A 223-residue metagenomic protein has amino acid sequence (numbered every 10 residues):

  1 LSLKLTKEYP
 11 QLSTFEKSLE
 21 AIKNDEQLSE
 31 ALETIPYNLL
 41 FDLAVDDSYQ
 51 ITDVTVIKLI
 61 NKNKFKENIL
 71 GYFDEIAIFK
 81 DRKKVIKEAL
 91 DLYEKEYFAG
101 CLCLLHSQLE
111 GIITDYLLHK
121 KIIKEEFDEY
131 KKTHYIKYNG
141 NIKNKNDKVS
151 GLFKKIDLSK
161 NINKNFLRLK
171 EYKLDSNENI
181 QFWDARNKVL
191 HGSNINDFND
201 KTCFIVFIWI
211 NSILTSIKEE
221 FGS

Functional and structural regions predicted by a protein language model:
L1-Y72: Internal, Lys/Arg-enriched amphipathic helical interaction segments that engage polyanionic partners
D42, V85, H119-K120: Charge-enriched interaction surfaces
S48-D53, I78, I123-K131: Short N-terminal helix-initiation segments at or just after the protein's N-terminus
N61, A77-K84, I180-W183: Helix-boundary capping/turn motifs
I69-E75, K170-L174: A ubiquitous short alpha-helical element
F73-L109: A long, hydrophobic alpha-helical segment
A99-S223: Amphipathic, oligomerization/interface secondary-structure segments
